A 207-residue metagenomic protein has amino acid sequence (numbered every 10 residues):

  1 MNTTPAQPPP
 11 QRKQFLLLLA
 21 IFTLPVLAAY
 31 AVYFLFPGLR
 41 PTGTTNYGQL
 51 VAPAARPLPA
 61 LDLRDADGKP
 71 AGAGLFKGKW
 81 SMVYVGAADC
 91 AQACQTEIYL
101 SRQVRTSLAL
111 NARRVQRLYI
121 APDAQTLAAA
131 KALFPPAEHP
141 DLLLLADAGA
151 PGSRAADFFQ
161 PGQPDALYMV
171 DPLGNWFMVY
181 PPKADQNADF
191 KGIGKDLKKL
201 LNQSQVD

Functional and structural regions predicted by a protein language model:
M1-P10: N-terminal Lys/Arg-rich, disordered targeting/topogenic segments
K13-F34: Hydrophobic membrane-insertion alpha-helices, especially the h-region of bacterial N-terminal signal peptides
L24-L27, P37-G74: N-terminal "domain-start" segment that seeds a small globular fold
A73-S101: Short active-site neighborhood of thiol/selenol oxidoreductases, capturing the structured segment around
A88-A93, Q125-T126, D185: Short acidic, S/G/P-rich loop/turn micro-motifs used as interaction or catalytic elements
T96-A137: Structural microenvironment flanking redox-active thiols in thiol-disulfide oxidoreductases
Q116-I120, A129-A166, V170: Short, internal strand/loop/helix patches that form the active-site neighborhood or redox-interaction surface
Q163-D207: Thiol-/selenol-based redox modules, centered on thioredoxin-like and closely related oxidoreductase domains
